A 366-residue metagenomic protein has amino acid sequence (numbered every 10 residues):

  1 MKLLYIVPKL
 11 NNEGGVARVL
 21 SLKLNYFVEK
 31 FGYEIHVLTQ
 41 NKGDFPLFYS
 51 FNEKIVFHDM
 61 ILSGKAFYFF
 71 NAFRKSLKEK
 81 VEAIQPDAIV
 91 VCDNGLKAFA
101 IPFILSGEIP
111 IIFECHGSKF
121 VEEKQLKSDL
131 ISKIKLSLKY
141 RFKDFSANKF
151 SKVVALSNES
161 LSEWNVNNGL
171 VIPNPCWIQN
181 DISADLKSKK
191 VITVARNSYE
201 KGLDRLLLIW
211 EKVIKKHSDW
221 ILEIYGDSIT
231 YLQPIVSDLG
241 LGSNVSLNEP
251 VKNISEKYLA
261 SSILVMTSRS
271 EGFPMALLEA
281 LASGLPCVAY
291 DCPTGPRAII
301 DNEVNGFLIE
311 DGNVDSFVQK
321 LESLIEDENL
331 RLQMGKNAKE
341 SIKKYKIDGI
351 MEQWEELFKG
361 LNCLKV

Functional and structural regions predicted by a protein language model:
I6-E13, Y26-Y68, E163, S228-T230: N-terminal strand-loop element at the rim of the active site of nucleotide-sugar-dependent glycosyltransferases
G14-L22, K189, R196-K212, D315: A conserved mid-protein helix/loop that constitutes part of the nucleotide-sugar donor-binding site
V91-K97, C115: Short His-centered aromatic/hydrophobic patch
S132-V153: Membrane-proximal helix-turn-helix segments that form the acceptor-binding/catalytic region of lipid-linked
P250, R269: Aromatic "clamp/platform" in nucleotide-sugar-dependent glycosyltransferases that forms part of the donor/acceptor
P286-Y290: Short hydrophobic beta-strand element within catalytic cores of glycosyltransferases and related nucleotide-activated
D301-E303, F307-V314, E322-N329, K343: Conserved acidic donor-binding segment of nucleotide-sugar-dependent glycosyltransferases
S316, S323, L330-K344, Q353-E356: A short, well-ordered alpha-helix in the C-terminal region of glycosyltransferases
